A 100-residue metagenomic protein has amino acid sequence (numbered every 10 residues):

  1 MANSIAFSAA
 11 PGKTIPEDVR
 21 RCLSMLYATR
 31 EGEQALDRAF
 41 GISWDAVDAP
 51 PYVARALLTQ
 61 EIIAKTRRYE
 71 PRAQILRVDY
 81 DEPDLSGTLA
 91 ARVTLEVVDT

Functional and structural regions predicted by a protein language model:
M1-A64, L76-T100: Immediate N-terminus of the mature polypeptide
R67-I75: Short secondary-structure junctions
